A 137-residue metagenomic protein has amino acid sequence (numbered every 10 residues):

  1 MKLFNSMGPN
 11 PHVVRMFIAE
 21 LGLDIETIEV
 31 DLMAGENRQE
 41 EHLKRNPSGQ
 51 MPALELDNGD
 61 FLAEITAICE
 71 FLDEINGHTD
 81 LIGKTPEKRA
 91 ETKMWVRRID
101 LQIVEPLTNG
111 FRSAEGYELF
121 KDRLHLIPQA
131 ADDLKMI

Functional and structural regions predicted by a protein language model:
M1-P128: GST-like domain detector, emphasizing the conserved glutathione-binding G-site in the N-terminal thioredoxin-like
A131-I137: A mid-sequence, solvent-exposed acidic-amphipathic segment
